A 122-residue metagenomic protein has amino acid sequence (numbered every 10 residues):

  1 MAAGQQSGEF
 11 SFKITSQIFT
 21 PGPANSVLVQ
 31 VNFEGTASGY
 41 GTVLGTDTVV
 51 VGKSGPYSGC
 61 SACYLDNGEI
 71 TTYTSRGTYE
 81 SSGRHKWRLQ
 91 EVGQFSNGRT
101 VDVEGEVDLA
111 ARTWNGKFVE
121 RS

Functional and structural regions predicted by a protein language model:
M1-S122: Beta-strand-enriched cores of mature, soluble protein domains
